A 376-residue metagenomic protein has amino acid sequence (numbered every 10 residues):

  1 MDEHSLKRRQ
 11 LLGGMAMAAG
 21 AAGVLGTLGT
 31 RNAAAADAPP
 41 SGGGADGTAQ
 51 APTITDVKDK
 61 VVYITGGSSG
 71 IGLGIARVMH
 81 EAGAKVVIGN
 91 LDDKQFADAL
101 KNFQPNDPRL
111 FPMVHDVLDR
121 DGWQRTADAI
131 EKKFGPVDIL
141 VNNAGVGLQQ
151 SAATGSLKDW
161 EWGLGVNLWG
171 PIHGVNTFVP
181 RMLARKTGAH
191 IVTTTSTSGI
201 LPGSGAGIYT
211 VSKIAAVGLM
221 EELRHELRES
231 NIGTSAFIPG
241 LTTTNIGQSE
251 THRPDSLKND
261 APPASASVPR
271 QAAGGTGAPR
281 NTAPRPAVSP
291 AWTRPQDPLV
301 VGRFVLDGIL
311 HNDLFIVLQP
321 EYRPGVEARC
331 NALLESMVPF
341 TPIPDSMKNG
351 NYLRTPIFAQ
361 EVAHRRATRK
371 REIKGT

Functional and structural regions predicted by a protein language model:
M1-A19: N-terminal secretory signal peptides and thylakoid transit peptides that target proteins across membranes
S68-S69: Conserved glycine-rich cofactor-binding loop
D93-K94, M113-R125, L157: The beta1-alpha1 cofactor-binding region of Rossmann-like NAD(H)/NADP(H)-dependent oxidoreductases
S151-A152, S156-L164: Substrate-binding pocket helix/loop in short-chain dehydrogenase/reductase
V175, S212: Active-site helix of classical SDR
S196: Residue(s) in the substrate-gating loop at a strand-loop-helix junction that position the organic substrate next
E229-Y322: SDR active-site lid
